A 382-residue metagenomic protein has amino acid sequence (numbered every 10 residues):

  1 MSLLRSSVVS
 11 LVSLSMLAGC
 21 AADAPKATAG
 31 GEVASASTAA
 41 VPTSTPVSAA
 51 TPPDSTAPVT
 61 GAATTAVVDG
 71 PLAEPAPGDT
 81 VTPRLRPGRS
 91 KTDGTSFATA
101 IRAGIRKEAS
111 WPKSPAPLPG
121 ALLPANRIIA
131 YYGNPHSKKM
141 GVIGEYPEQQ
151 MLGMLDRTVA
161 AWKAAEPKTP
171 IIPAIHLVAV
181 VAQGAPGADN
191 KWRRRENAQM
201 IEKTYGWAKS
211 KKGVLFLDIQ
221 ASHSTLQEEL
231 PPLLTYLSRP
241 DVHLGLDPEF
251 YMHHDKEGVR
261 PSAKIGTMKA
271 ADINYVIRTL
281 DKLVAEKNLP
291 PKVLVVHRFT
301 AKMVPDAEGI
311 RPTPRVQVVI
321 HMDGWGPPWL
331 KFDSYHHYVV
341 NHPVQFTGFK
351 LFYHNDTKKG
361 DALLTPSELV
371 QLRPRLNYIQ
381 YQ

Functional and structural regions predicted by a protein language model:
M1-V8: Bacterial N-terminal signal peptides that target proteins for export
L17-G19: C-terminal motif of bacterial Sec signal peptides marking the signal peptidase cleavage site
A21-D23: Bacterial signal peptide processing site
A27-D69: Post-signal peptide N-terminal segment of mature Sec-exported envelope proteins
P58-E148: N-terminal module-boundary/linker segments of secreted carbohydrate-active enzymes
R127-Y131, P173-L177, L215-L217, V242-D247 (+4 more regions): Hydrophobic faces of well-ordered beta-strands that scaffold small-molecule active sites in alpha/beta enzyme cores
A161-A165, P170-E249: Substrate-binding cleft of extracellular glycoside hydrolase catalytic domains
K256-Q380: Surface-exposed substrate-engagement region within the catalytic domains of secreted or surface-exposed extracellular
